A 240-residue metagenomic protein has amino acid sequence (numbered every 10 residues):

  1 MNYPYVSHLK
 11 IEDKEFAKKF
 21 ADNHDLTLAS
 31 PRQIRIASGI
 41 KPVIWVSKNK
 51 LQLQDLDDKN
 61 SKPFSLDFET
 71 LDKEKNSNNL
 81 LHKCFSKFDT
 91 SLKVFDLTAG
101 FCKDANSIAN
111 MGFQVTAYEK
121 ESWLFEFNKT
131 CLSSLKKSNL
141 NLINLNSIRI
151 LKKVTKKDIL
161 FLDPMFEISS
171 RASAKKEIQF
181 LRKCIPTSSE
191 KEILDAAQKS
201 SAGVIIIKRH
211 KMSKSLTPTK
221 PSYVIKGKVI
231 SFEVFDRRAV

Functional and structural regions predicted by a protein language model:
M1-K93, N110, A239-V240: S-adenosyl-L-methionine
S91, K157-L160, A202: Local beta-strand N-terminus motif with an aromatic residue
K93, Q114-T116, N139, G203-V204: Residues at the starts of beta-strands that form the adenosine-phosphate
L97: Conserved beta-strand/loop positions that form the S-adenosyl-L-methionine
F101-F113: Conserved SAM-binding loop of SAM-dependent methyltransferases across substrates and taxa, primarily the Class I
Y118-L162: S-adenosyl-L-methionine
M165-I193: Mobile active-site "lid"/loop adjacent to the S-adenosyl-L-methionine
E190-R237: Conserved Class I SAM-dependent methyltransferase catalytic core
